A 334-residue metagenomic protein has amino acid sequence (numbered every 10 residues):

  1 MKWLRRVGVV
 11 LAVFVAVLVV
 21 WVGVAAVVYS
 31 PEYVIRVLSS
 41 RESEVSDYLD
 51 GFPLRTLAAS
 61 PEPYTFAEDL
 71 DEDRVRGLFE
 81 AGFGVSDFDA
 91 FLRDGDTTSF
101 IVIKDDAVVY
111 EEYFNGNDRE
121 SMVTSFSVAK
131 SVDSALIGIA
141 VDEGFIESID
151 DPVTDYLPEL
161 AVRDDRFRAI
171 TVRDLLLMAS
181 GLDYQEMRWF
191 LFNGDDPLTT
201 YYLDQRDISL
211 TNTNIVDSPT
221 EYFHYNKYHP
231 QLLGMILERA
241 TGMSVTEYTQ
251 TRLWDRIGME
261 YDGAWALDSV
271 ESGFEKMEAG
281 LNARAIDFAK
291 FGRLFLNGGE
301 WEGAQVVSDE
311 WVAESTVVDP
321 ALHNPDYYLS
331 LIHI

Functional and structural regions predicted by a protein language model:
K2-D118, F145-I146: N-terminal leader/targeting segments and the immediately adjacent pre-domain N-terminus
D106, T124-I149, L175, L233-L237 (+1 more regions): Active-site SXXK
V109-E112, T154-D155, W189-P219, M243-D262: Short, charged, amphipathic alpha-helices and their helix-cap/turn boundaries
D118-R119, T213-P219, H229-Q231, V270-M277: Flexible glycine/proline-enriched surface loops and loop-helix/loop-strand junctions
E143-L182, N214, R239-E278, A283: Active-site helix/loop module of the DD-peptidase/beta-lactamase fold, centered on the serine-lysine SxxK catalytic
H229-I236, M277-E300: Active-site-proximal alpha-helical segments within enzyme catalytic domains
R252-D262, V312-H323: Long, well-ordered core segments of solenoidal/helical folds
I332-I334: Conserved small/polar residues in nucleotide/adenosyl-binding loops
